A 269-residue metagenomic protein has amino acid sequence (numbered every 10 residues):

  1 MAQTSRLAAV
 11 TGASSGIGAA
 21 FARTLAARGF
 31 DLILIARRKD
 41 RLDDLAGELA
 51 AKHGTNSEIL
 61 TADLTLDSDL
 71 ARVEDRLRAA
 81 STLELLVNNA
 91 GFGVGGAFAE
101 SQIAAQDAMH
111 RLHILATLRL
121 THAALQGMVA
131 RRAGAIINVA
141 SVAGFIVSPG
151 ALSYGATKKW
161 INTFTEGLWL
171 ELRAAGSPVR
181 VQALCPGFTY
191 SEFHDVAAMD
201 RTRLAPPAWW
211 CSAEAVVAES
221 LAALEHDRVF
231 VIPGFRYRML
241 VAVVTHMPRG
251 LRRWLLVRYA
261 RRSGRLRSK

Functional and structural regions predicted by a protein language model:
S14-S15: Conserved glycine-rich cofactor-binding loop
R28-L45: Conserved glycine-rich Rossmann-like NAD(P)H-binding loop of the short-chain dehydrogenase/reductase
N89-V94: Conserved NAD(P)H cofactor-binding loop of Rossmann-fold oxidoreductase domains
A97-A99, A105-H110, L118: Substrate-binding pocket helix/loop in short-chain dehydrogenase/reductase
T121, T157: Active-site helix of classical SDR
S141: Residue(s) in the substrate-gating loop at a strand-loop-helix junction that position the organic substrate next
E171-F235, H246, G250-R253: SDR active-site lid
